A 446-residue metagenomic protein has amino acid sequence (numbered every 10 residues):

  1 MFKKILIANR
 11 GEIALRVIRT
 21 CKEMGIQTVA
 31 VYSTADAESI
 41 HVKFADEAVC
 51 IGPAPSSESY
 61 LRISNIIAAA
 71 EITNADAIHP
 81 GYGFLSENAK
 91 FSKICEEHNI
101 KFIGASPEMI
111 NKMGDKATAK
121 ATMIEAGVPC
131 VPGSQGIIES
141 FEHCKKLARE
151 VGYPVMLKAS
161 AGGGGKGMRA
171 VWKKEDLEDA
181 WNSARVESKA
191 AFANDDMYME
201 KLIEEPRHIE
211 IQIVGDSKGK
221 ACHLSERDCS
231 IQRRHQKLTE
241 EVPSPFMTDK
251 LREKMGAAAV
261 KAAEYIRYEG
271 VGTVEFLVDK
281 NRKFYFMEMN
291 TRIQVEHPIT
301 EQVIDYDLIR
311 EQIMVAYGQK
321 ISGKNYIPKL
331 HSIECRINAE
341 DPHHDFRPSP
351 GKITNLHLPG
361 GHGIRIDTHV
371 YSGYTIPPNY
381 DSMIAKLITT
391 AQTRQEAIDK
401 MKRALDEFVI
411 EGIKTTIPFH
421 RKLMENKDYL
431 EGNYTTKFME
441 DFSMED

Functional and structural regions predicted by a protein language model:
M1-A126, I138-K146, E396: ATP-binding N-terminal substructure of ATP-dependent carboxylate-amine bond-forming enzymes
I7-E23, A48, E71-T73, E96 (+5 more regions): ATP-dependent carboxylate activation and anion-phosphoryl transfer catalytic cores that bind Mg-ATP to form
V29, H79, K101-I103, V131 (+3 more regions): Structural detector of well-ordered beta-strand residues that form the stable sheet scaffold of enzyme domains
E38-S39, E87-N88, M113, S140-E142 (+5 more regions): Short secondary-structure boundary/hinge segments and terminal tails
I110-M113, M123, M156, M168 (+1 more regions): Methionine-biased hydrophobic packing positions in alpha-helices, especially within tandem helical repeat solenoids
T122-V131, G152-P154: A polyampholytic, Gly/Pro-enriched intrinsically disordered region
S134: Catalytic beta/alpha-barrel core
K146-M156: Acidic/histidine-enriched active-site and ligand-binding environments that engage anionic O-linkages
